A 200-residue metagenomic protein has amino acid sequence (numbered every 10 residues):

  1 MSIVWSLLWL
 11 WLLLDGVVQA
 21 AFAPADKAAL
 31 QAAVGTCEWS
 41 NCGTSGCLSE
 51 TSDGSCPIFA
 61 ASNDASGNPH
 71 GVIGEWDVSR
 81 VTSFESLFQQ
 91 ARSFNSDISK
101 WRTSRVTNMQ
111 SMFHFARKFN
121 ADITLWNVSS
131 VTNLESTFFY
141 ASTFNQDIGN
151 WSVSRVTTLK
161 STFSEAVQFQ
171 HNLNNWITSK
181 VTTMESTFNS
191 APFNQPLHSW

Functional and structural regions predicted by a protein language model:
M1-W9: Classical eukaryotic N-terminal signal peptides for Sec-dependent ER targeting/secretion, especially the positively
W11-W200: Negatively charged
